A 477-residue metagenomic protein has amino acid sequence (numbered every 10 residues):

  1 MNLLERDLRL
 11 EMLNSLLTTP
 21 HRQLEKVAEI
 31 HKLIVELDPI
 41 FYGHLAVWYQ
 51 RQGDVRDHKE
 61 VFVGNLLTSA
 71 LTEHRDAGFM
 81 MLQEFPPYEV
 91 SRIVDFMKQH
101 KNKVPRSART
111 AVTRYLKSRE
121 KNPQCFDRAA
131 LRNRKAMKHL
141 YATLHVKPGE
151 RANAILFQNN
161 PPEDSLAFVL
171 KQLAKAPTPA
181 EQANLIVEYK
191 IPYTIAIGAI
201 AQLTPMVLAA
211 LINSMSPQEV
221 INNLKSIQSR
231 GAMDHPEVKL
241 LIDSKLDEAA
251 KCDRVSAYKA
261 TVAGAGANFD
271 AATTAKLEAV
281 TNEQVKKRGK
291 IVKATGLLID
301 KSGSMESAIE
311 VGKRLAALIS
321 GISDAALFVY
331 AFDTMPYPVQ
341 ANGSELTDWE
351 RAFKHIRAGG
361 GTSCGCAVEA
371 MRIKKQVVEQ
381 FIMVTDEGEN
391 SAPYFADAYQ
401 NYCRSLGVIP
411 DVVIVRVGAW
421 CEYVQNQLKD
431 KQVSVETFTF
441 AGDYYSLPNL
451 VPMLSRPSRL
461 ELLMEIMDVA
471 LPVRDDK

Functional and structural regions predicted by a protein language model:
M1-E306, A326-K477: Long lumenal/extracellular ectodomains of secretory and single-pass membrane proteins
G296-L297, E310-G321: Contiguous, well-ordered alpha-helical segments that form the cores/surfaces of helical PPI scaffolds
